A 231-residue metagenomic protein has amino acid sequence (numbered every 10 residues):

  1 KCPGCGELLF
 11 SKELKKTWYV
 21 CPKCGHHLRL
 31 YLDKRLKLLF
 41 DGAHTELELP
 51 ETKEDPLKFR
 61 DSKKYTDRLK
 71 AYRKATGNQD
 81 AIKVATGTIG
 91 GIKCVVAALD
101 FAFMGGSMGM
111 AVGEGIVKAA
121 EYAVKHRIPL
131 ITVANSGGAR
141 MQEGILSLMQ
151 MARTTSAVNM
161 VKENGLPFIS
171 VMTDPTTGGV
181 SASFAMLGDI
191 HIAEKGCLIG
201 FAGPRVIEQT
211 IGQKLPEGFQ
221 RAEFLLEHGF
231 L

Functional and structural regions predicted by a protein language model:
K1, V20, L32-R35, V112-G115 (+4 more regions): General structural feature for long, well-ordered alpha-helical segments within catalytic domains of soluble enzymes
K1-N78, T86-I89: Intrinsically disordered, low-complexity segments enriched in small/flexible residues
P3, A97, G200: Residues in well-ordered beta-strands of folded domains
E7, H26-R29, D41, K125 (+3 more regions): Generic secondary-structure signature for well-ordered alpha-helical cores
L14-K15, Y19, T52, S62-K64 (+11 more regions): Short capping/connector residues at structural and topological boundaries
K83-K162, I169: Cleft-lining beta-strand/loop regions that shape enzyme active-site pockets
A134-L231: Conserved catalytic cores of soluble enzyme domains, especially glycine-rich substrate-binding beta-alpha loops
